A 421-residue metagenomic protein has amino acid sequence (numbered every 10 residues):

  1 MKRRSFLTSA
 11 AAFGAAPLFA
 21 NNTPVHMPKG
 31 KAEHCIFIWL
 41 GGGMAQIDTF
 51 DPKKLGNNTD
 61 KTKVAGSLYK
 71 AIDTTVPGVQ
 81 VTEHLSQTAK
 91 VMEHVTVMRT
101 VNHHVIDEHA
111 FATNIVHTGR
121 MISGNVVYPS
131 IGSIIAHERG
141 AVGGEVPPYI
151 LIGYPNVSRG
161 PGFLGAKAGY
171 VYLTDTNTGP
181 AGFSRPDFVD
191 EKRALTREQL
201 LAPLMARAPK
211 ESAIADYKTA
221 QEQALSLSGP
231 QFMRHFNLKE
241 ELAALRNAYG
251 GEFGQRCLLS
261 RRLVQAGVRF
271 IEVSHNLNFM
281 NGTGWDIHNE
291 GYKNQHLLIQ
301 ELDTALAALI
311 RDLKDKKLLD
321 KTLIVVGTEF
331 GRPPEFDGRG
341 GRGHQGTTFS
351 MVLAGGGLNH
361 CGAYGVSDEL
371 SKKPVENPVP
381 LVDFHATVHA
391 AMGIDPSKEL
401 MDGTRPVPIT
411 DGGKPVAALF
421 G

Functional and structural regions predicted by a protein language model:
M1-G421: Ligand-binding pockets and gating/stacking loops
